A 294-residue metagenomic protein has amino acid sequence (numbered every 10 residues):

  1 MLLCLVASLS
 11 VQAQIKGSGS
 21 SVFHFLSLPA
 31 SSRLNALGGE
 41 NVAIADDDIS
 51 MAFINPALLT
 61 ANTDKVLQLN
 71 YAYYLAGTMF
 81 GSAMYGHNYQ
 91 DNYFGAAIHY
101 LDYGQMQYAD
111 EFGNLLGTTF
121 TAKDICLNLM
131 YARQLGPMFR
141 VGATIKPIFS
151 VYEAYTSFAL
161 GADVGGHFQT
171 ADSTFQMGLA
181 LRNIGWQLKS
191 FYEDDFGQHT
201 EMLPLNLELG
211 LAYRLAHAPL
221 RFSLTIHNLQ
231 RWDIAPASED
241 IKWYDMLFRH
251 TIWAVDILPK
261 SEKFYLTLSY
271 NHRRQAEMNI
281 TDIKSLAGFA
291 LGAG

Functional and structural regions predicted by a protein language model:
V6-S10: N-terminal signal peptide c-region/cleavage motif recognized by signal peptidases
Q14-G294: Subset of outer-membrane beta-barrel
